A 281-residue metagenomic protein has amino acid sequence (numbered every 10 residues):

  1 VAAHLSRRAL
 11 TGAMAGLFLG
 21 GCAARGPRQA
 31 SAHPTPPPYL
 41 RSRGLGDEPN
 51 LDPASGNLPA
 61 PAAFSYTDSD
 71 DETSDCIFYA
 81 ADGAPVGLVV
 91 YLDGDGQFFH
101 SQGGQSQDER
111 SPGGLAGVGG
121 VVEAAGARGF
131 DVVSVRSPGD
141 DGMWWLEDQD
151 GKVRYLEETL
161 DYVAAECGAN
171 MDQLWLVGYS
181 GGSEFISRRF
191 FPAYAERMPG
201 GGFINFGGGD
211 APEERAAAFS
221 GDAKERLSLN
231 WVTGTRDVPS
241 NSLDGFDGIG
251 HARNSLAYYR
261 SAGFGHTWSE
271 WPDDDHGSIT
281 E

Functional and structural regions predicted by a protein language model:
V1-F18: N-terminal secretory signal peptides and thylakoid transit peptides that target proteins across membranes
C22-L88, R189, A193, N254-A257 (+1 more regions): A domain-start/cap signature at the N-terminus of enzymes
A84-L88, R128-V132, N170-L174, E196-G202 (+2 more regions): Loop/turn elements at helix/coil->beta-strand transitions in domains of secreted/extracellular proteins
A84-V86, G94-G142: Short substrate-entry loop that stabilizes the transition state in hydrolases
V90-G94, T233: The conserved beta1-alpha1 loop
W145-C167: Alpha/beta-hydrolase active-site loop
D172-A223: Primarily recognizes the serine-hydrolase "nucleophile elbow" in alpha/beta-hydrolase and SGNH/GDSL folds
G202-T280: The feature captures the conserved acid-bearing segment of alpha/beta-hydrolase catalytic domains
